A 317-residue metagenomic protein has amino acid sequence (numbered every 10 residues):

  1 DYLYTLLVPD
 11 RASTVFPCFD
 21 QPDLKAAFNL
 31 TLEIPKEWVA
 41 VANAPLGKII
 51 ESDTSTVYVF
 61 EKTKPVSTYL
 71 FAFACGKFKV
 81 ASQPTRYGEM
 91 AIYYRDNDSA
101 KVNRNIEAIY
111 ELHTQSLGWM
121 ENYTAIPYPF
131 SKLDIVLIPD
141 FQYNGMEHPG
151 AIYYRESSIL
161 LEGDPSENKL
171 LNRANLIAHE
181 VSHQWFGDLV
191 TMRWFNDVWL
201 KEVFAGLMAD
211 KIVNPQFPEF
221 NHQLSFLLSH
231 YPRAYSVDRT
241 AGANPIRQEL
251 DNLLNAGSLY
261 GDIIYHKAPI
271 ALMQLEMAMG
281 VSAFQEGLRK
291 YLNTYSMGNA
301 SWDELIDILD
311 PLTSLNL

Functional and structural regions predicted by a protein language model:
D1-S131, Y260-D262, M277-M279, Y295 (+1 more regions): Acidic/His-enriched low-complexity segments
F60, I92-L317: Hydrophobic alpha-helical and helix-loop surface patches within well-folded domains that function as non-catalytic
